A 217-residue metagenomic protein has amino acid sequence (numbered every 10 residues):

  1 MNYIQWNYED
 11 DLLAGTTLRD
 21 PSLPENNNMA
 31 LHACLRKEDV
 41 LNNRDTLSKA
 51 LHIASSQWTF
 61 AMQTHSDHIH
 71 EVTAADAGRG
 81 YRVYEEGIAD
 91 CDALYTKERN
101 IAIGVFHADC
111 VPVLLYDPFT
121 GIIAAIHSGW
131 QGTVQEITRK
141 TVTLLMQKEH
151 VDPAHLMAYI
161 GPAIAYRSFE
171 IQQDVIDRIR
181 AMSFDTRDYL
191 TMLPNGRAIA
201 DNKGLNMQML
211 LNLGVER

Functional and structural regions predicted by a protein language model:
M1-R217: Active-site microenvironment for binding and transforming phosphate-containing groups
